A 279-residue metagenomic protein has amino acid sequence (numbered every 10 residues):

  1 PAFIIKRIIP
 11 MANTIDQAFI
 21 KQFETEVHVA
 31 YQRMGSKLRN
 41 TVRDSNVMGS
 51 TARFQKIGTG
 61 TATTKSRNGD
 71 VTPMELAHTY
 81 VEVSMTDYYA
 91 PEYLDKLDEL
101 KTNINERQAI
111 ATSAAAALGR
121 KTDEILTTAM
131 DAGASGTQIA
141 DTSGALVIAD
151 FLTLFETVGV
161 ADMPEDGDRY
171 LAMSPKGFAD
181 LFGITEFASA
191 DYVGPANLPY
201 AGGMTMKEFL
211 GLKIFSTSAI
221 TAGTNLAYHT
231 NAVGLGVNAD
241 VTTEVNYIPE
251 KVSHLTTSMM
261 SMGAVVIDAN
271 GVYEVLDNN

Functional and structural regions predicted by a protein language model:
P1-P10: Short, Lys/Arg-enriched N-terminal segments with co-localized hydrophobic residues within the first ~10-30 amino acids
I9-A12, L146: Short linear motifs centered on Gly/Pro in flexible linkers and helix caps
A12-A62, M74-P91, I184-N279: Sequence/fold signature of self-assembling virion shell proteins
R67-P73: Short Gly/aromatic-enriched secondary-structure transition segments
K96-M163, E274-N279: Alpha-helical scaffold segments that mediate packing/assembly in large oligomeric complexes
A132-M204: Extended, solvent-exposed, turn-rich assembly/linker loops in the middle of proteins
